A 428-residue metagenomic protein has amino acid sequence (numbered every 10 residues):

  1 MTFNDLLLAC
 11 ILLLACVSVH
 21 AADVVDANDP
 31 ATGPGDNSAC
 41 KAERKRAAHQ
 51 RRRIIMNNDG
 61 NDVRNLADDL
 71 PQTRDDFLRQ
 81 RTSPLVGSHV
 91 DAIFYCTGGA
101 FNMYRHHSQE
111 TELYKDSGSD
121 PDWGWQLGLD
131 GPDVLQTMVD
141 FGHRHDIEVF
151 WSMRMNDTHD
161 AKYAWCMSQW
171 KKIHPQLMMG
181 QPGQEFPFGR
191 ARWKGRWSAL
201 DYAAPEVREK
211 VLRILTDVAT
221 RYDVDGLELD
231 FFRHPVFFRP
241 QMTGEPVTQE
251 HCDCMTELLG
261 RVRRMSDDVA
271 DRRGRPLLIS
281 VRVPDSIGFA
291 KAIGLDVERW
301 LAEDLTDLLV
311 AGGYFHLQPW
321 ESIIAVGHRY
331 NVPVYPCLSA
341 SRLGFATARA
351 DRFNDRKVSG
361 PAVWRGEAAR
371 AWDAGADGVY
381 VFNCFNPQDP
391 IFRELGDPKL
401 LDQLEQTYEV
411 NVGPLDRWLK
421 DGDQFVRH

Functional and structural regions predicted by a protein language model:
V19-Y95, L419-H428: Mature N-terminal, pre-catalytic/accessory segment of carbohydrate-active enzymes
A47-Q72, G124-G128, V134, D140 (+3 more regions): Active-site-adjacent "subsite" loops/lids of carbohydrate-active enzymes
N58-D59, R282-P284, H328-S359: Active-site clefts of carbohydrate-active enzymes
L70-S88, G118-H143, E209-K210, D253-R261 (+1 more regions): Aromatic- and glycine-enriched glycan-recognition loops and surfaces that form the carbohydrate-binding subsites
D76-M103, R221-D225, T306-L308, D373-G378: Catalytic domains of carbohydrate-active enzymes, especially glycoside hydrolases
A92-G98, L308-H316, D355-K420, V426: Substrate-binding cleft of secreted/luminal carbohydrate-active enzymes
F101-V134, K162-D201, R233-D253, E257 (+3 more regions): Aromatic- and acidic-residue-enriched carbohydrate-binding clefts of CAZyme catalytic domains
E206, K210-N331: Active-site neighborhood of glycoside hydrolase catalytic domains
